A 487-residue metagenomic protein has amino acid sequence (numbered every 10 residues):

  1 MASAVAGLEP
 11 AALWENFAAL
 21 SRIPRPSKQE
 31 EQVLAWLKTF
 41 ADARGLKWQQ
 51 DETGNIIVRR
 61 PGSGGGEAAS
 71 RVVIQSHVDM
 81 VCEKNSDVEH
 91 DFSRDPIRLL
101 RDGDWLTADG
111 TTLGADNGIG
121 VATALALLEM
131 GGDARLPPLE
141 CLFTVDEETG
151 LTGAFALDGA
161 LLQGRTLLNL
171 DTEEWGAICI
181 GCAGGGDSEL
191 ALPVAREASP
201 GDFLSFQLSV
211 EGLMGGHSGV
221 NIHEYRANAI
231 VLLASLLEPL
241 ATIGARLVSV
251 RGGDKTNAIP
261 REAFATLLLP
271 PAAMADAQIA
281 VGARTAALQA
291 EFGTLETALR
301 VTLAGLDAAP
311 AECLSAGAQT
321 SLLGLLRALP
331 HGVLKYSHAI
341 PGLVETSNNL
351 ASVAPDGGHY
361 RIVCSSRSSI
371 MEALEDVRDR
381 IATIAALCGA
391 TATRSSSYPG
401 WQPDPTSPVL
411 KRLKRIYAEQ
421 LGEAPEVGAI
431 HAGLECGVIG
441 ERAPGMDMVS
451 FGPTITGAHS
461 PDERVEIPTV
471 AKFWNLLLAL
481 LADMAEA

Functional and structural regions predicted by a protein language model:
A2-W105: Acidic/His- and Gly-rich active-site-bordering loop/insert found across diverse amide/peptide-bond hydrolases
E9-L13, H338, E345-S347, A351-G358 (+1 more regions): Zn-dependent metallopeptidase/amidohydrolase metal-coordination segment
A18-R22, K255, F264-T266, R300-E312 (+3 more regions): A short beta-alpha structural unit
G66-P138, F143-E148, A154-D158, G164-R165 (+5 more regions): Active-site metal-coordination/substrate-binding segment of hydrolases, especially metallo-dependent peptidases
R135-A229, L237: Fold-level recognition of mixed alpha/beta catalytic cores in primary-metabolism enzymes, strongest
A160, R226-I243, L269-M274, A318-R327 (+4 more regions): His/Asp/Glu-rich mid-to-C-terminal helical/loop segments that flank catalytic regions of hydrolases
N221, N228-V231, S235-V250, P403-M446: Active-site-adjacent substrate-binding region of metalloamidase/peptidase-like peptide-processing proteins
A275-Q289, D376-A385: Short amphipathic alpha-helices in soluble, non-transmembrane regions that often serve as interface/regulatory elements
